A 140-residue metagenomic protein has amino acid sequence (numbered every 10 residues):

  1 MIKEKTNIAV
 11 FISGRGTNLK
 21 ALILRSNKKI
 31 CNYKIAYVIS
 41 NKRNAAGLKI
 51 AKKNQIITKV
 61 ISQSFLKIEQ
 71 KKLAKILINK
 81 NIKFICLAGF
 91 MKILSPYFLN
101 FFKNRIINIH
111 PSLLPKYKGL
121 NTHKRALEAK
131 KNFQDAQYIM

Functional and structural regions predicted by a protein language model:
M1-M140: One-carbon transfer enzymes
